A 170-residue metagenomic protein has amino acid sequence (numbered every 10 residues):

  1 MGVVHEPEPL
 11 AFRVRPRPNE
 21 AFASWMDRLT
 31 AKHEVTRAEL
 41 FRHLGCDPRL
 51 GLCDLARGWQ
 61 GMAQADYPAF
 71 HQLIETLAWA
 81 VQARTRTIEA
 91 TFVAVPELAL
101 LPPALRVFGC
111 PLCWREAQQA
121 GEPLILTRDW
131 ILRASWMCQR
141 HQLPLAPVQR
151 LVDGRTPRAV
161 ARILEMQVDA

Functional and structural regions predicted by a protein language model:
M1-V107, P111-Q118, L124, D129: A structured, charge-rich N-terminal accessory region that forms the first stable segment of a protein and links
A38, I131-A170: Domain-exit/linker segments immediately C-terminal to small folded modules
R115-Q119, L143-A146: Short functional micro-motifs and their immediate structural scaffolds
